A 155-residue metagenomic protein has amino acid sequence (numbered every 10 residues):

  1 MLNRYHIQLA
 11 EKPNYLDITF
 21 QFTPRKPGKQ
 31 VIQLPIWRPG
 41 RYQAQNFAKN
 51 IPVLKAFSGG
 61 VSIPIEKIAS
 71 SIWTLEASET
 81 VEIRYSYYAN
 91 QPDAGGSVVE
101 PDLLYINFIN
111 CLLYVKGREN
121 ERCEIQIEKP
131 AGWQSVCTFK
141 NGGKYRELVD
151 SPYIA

Functional and structural regions predicted by a protein language model:
M1-E11: N-terminal, polar/Ser/Thr-rich
M1-N3, P35-W37, Y105-N107: Short Pro/Gly-enriched beta-strand edge/turn motifs at strand-loop
Y5-I7, I32, I83: Hydrophobic beta-strand residues in large extracellular and virion-surface proteins
Q8-L9, R41-Q43, G59-V61, V99: Intrinsically disordered, low-complexity segments enriched in polar/charged residues with Gly/Pro, especially when
L16-A48, L113-P130: Surface-exposed beta-strand/loop patches in extracellular or lumenal glycoproteins
K49-V53, F57, S62-A155: Non-catalytic architectural context of zinc metalloproteases
